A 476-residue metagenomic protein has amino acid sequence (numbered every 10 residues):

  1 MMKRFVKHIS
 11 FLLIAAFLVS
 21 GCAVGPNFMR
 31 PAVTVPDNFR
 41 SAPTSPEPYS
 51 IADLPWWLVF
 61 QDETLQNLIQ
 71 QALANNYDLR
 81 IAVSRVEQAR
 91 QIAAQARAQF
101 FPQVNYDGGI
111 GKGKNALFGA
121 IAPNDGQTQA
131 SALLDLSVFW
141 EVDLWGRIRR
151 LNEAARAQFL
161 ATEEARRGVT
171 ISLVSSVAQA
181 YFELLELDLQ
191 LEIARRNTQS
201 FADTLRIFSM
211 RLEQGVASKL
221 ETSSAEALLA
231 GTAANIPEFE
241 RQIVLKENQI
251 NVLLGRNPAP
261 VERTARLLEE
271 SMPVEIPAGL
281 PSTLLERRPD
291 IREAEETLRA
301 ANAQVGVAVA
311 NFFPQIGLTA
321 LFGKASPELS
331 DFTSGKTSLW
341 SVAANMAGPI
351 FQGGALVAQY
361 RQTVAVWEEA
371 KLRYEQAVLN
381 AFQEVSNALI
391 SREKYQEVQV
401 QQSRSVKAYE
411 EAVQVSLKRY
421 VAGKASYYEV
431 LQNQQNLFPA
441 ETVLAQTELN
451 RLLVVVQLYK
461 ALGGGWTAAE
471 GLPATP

Functional and structural regions predicted by a protein language model:
M2-S10: Bacterial N-terminal signal peptides that target proteins for export
S20-G21: C-terminal motif of bacterial Sec signal peptides marking the signal peptidase cleavage site
V24-P31, P55, Q61-Q71, N75 (+6 more regions): Small/polar-residue-enriched beta-strand and adjacent coil segments characteristic of outer-membrane beta-barrel
P31-Y49: Post-signal peptide N-terminal segment of mature Sec-exported envelope proteins
N75-N76, Q214, A422: Charged, alpha-helical scaffolding/interaction elements associated with membrane systems
A82-A96, V169, S175-R196, S200-L205 (+7 more regions): Amphipathic alpha-helical coiled-coil segments
R196-Q199, V216-S218, P237-L285, S426 (+1 more regions): Short, solvent-exposed, mixed-charge loop/turn linkers that connect secondary-structure elements
E213-Q242, A440-L444: Repeat-solenoid scaffold signature
